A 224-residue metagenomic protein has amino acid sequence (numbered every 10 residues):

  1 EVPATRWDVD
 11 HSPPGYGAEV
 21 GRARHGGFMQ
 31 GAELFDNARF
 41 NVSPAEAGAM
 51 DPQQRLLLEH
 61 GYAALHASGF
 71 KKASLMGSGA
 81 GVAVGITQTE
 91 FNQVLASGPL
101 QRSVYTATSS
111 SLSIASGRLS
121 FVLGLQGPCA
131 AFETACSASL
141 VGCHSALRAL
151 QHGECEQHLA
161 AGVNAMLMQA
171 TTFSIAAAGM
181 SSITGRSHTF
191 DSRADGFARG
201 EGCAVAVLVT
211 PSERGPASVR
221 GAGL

Functional and structural regions predicted by a protein language model:
E1-L224: Condensing-enzyme catalytic core of the thiolase-fold
